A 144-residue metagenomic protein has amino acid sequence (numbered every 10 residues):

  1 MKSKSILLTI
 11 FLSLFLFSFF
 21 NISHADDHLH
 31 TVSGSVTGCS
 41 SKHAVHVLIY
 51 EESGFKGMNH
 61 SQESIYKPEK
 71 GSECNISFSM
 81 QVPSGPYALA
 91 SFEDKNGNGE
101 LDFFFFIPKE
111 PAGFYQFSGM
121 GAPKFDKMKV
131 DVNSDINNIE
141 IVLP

Functional and structural regions predicted by a protein language model:
T9-S18: Bacterial N-terminal signal peptides
F20-A25: Sec/Tat signal peptide C-region and signal peptidase I cleavage site
H30-G38: A short, amphipathic beta-strand motif
S40-G57: Short, ordered, surface-exposed loop/turn motifs in non-cytosolic proteins
N75-V82: Exposed aromatic-hydrophobic patches
G85-S91: A short tyrosine-centered beta-strand micro-motif
N96-F103: Acidic, glycine-anchored loop motifs typical of Ca2+
P111-P144: Extracellular beta-sheet/turn segments enriched in Thr/Pro/Gly and aliphatic residues
